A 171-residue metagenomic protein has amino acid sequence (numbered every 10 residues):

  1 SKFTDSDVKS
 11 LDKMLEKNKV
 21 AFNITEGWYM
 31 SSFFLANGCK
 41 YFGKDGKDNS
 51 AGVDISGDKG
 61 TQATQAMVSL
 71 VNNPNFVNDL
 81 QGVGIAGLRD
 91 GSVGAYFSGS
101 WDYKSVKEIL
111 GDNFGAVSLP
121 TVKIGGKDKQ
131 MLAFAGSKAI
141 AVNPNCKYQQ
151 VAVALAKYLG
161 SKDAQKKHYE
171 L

Functional and structural regions predicted by a protein language model:
K2-D7, K40-F42, N145-A152: Short helix-loop capping/hinge motifs at secondary-structure junctions, enriched in acidic/polar residues
V8-S10, V77-D90, W101: Short helix-initiation/N-cap motifs at beta->coil->alpha
K9-G52, V93: Extracytoplasmic/periplasmic solute-binding protein
L11-L15, S31, T64-V71, R89 (+3 more regions): Non-transmembrane alpha-helical segments in soluble domains of secreted/periplasmic/extracellular proteins
L15, I24, N37-Y41, L70-N75 (+4 more regions): Sec/Tat-exported extracytoplasmic proteins
D48-D79: Glycine-centered hinge/linker elements that transmit conformational signals in sensory and ligand-binding systems
G94-G99, G115: Paired acidic/hydrophobic, glycine-rich loop segments that form the ligand-binding mouth/hinge of periplasmic-binding
E108-E170: Extracytoplasmic/periplasmic substrate-recognition and gating elements
